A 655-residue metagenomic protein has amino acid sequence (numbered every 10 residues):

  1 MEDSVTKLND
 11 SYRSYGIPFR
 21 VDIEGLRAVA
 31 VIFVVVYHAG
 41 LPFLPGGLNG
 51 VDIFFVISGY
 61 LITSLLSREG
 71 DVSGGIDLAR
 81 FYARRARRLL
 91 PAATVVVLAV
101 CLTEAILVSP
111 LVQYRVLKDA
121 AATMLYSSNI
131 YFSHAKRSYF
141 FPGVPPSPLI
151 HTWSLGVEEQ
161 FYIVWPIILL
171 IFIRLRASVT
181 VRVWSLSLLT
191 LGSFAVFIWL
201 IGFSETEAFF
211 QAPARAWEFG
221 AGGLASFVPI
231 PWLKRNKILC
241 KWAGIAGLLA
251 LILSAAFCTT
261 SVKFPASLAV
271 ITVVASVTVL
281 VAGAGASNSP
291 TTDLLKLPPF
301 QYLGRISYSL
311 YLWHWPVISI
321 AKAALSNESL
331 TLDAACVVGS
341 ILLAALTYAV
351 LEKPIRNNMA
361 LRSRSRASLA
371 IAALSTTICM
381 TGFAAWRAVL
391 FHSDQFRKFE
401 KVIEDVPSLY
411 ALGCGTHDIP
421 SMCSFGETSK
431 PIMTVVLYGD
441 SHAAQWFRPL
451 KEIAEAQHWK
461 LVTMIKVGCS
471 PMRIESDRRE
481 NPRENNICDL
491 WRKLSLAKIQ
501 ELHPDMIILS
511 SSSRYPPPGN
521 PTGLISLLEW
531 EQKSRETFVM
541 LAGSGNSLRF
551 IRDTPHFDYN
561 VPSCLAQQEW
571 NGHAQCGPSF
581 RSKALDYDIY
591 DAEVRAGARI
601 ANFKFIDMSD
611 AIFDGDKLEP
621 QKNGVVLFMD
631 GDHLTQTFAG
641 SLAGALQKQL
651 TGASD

Functional and structural regions predicted by a protein language model:
E2-R362, T377: Membrane-interface helix/loop caps of multi-pass membrane proteins
E2-T6, T260, A323-L332, C336-A345 (+2 more regions): Extracellular/periplasmic envelope-modification machinery, especially enzymes that add or remove acyl/ester groups on
